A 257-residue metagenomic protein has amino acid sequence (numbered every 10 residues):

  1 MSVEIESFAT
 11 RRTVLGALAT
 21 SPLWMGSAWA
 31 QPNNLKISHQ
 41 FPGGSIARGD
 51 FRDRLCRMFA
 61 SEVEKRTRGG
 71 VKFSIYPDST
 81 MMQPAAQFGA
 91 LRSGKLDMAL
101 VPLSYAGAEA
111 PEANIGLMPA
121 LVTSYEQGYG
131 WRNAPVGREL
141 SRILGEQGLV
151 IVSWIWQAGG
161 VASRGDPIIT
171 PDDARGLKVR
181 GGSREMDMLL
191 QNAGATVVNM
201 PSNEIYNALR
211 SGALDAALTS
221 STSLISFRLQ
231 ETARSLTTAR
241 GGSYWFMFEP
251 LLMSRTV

Functional and structural regions predicted by a protein language model:
S2-V3, S7-A9, L15-W24, W29-Q127 (+2 more regions): N-terminal secretory/targeting leader peptides
E139: Alpha-helical scaffold segments in soluble metabolic enzymes
